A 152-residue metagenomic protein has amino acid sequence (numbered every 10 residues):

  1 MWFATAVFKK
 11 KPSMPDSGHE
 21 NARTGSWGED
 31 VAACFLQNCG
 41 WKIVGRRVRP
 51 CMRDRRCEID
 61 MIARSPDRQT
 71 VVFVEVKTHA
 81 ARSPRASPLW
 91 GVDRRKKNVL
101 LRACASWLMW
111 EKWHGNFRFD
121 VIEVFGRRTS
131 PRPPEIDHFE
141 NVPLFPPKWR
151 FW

Functional and structural regions predicted by a protein language model:
M1-D30, C34: Interdomain/boundary linker segments immediately adjacent to catalytic/signaling cores
F3-V7, I122-W152: Non-catalytic C-terminal interaction segments of nucleic acid-processing enzymes
C34-D54: A short acidic/basic microdomain associated with nuclease active sites
L36, I59-S83, L100: Conserved catalytic cores of phosphodiester-cleaving nucleases, focusing on short active-site segments
R49, R64-P66, V124-R127: A generic structural motif
D54-R55, P66-T70, R128-P134: Short, solvent-exposed loop/turn segments that connect beta-strands within catalytic domains and beta-strand-rich
C57-I59, V72, F117-F119, P134: Change "...and in nucleic-acid phosphodiester-cleaving endonucleases..." to "...and in nucleic-acid processing enzymes
T78-T129: Catalytic cores of nucleic-acid endonucleases
